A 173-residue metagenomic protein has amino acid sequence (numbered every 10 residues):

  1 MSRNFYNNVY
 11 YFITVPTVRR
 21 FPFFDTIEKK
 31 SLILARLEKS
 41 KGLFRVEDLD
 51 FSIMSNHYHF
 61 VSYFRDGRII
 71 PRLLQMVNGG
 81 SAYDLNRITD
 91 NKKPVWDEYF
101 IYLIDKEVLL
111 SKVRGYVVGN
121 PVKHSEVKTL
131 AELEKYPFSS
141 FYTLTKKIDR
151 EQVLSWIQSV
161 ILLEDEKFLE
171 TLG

Functional and structural regions predicted by a protein language model:
M1-G173: Short catalytic/metal-binding and nucleic-acid-binding patches
